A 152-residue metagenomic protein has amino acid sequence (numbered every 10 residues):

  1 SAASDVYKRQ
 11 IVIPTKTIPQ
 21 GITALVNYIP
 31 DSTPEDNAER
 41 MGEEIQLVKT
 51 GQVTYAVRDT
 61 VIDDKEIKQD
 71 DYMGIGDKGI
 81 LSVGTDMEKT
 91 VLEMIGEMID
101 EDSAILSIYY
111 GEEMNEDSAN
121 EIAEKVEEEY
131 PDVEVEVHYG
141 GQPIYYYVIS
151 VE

Functional and structural regions predicted by a protein language model:
A2-Y7: Short, small-residue-biased leader/transition segments that mark boundaries at the very start of proteins
R9-K89: Internal, active-site/partner-interface "lid" segment
T15-I18, E112-E113, G141-Q142: Short beta-alpha junction loops
Q46, I95-I99, E127: Signal for well-folded cores of large energy- and translation-related assemblies
Y55, E101-Y110, E116, Y130-G140: Flexible, glycine/charged-enriched surface loops at secondary-structure junctions
V57-V61, V91-I95, I122, E134: Glycine-rich, charged/polar anion/phosphate-binding loops that engage phosphate groups from diverse ligands
D64-E88, G96, D100-I122, V148-E152: Glycine-rich phosphate/diphosphate-binding loops and the adjacent beta-loop-alpha structural elements that coordinate
E136-E152: C-terminal edge-of-domain segments
